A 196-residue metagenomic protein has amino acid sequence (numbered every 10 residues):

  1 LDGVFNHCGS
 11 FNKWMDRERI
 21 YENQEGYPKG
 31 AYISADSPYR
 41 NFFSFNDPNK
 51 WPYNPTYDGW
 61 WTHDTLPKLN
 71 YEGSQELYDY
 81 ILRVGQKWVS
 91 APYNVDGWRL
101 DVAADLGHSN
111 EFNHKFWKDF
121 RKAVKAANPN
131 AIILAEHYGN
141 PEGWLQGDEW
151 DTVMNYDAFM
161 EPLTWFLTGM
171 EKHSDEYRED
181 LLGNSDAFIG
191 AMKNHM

Functional and structural regions predicted by a protein language model:
L1-P92, F120, A126, G143 (+1 more regions): Substrate-binding/active-site clefts of carbohydrate-active enzymes
D2-N12, D101-G107, A135-P141: Short, solvent-exposed turn/loop segments enriched in Gly/Ser/Thr/Pro and often Arg
D16, G85, W117, R121-K122 (+1 more regions): Conserved alpha/beta catalytic core and glycan-binding cleft of carbohydrate-active enzymes
D64-P67, D101-L106, K193-M196: Active-site clefts of carbohydrate-active enzymes
Y93-W98, N128-I132: Loop/turn elements at helix/coil->beta-strand transitions in domains of secreted/extracellular proteins
R99-D101, R121: Short, cationic motifs built from Arg/Lys/His that form the positively charged side of catalytic pockets
G107-K115: Short glycine/threonine-rich loop-to-helix capping motif typified by GTGT followed within a few residues by an Asp-Pro
